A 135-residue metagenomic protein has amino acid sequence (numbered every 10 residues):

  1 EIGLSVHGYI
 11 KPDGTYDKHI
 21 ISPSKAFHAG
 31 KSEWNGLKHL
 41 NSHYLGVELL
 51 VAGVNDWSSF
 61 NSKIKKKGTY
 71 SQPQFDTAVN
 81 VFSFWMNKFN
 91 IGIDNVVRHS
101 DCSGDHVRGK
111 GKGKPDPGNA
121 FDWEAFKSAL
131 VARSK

Functional and structural regions predicted by a protein language model:
E1-I2, Y9-P12, S32, L37-S42 (+1 more regions): Extracellular/periplasmic catalytic domains that process cell-envelope and extracellular macromolecules
E1-K25: Short, conserved "active-site rim" segments that organize catalytic pockets and cofactor/ligand binding
G8, V47, A78: Divalent metal-coordination and catalytic microenvironments
D17-S59, K65: Surface-exposed beta-strand/loop segments enriched in Pro/Gly
K38, L50-K135: Basic/polar, cationic surfaces and motifs that engage anionic cell-wall and phosphate/carboxylate ligands
